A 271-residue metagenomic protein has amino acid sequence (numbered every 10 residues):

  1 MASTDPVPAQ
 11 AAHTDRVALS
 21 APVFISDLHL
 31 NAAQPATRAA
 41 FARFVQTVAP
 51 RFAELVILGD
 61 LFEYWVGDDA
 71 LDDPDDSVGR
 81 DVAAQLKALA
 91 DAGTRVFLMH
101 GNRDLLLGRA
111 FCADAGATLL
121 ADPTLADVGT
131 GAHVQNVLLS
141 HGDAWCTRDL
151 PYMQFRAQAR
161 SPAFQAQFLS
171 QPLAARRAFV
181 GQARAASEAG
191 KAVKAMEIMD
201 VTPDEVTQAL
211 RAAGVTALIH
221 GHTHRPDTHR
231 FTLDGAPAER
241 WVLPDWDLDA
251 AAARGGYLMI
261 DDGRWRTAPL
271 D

Functional and structural regions predicted by a protein language model:
A2, P8-Q10, V17, A21 (+1 more regions): Core catalytic region of metal-dependent phosphoesterases/phosphodiesterases, especially metallo-beta-lactamase-like
S3-P6, K194, E205-V206: Intrinsically disordered, low-complexity proline-rich regions
V23-F24, Y64, R184-E188: A short alpha-helix capping/helix-coil boundary motif
I25-S26, L55-D60, R95-N102, L139-S140 (+2 more regions): Active-site neighborhood of phospho(di)ester-bond hydrolases with catalytic His/Asp-centered motifs
D27, L270: Conserved histidine-centered catalytic loops in small-molecule metabolism enzymes
D114, T118-D122, V134, L138 (+4 more regions): Conserved beta-sheet core of the metallophosphoesterase superfamily
S140-T202: Active-site-proximal loop/helix segment associated with metal-binding centers of metalloenzymes
